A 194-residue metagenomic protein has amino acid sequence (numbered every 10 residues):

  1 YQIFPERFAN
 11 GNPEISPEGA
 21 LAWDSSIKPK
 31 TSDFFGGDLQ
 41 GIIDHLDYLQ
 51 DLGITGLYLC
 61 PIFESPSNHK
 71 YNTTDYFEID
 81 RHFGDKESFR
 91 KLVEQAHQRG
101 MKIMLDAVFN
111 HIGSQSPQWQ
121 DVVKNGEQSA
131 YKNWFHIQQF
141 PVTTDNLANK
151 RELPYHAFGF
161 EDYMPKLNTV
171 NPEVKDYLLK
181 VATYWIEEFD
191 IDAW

Functional and structural regions predicted by a protein language model:
P5-T55, I62-D190: Substrate-binding/active-site clefts of carbohydrate-active enzymes
D192-W194: Phosphate-binding beta-loop-alpha motif at adenosine-nucleotide cofactor sites
